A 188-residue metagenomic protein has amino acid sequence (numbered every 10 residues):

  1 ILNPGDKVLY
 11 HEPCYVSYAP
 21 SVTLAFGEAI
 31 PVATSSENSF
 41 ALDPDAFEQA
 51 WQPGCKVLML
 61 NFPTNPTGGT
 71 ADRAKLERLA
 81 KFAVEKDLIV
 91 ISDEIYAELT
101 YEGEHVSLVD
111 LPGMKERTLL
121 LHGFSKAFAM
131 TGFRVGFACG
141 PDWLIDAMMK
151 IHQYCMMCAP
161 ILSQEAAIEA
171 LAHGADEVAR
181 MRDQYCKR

Functional and structural regions predicted by a protein language model:
I1-K7: Phosphate-binding glycine-rich loop
G5, R182-R188: Short, intrinsically disordered, charge-balanced linker/junction segments flanking boundaries in proteins
D6, G27, E85-I89, M114-E116: A short helix->loop->beta-strand "cap" motif at the edges of active sites that frequently abuts
Y18, L79, L108: Aromatic/hydrophobic pocket-lining residues that form π-stacking "cages" and hydrophobic walls in ligand
P20, L24-I30: A short helix-loop-beta submotif of the ANL/AMP-binding
I30, T34-E102: Active-site phosphate-binding strand-loop segment of PLP-dependent enzymes
L111, E116-D183: Conserved core segment of the aminotransferase class I/II
